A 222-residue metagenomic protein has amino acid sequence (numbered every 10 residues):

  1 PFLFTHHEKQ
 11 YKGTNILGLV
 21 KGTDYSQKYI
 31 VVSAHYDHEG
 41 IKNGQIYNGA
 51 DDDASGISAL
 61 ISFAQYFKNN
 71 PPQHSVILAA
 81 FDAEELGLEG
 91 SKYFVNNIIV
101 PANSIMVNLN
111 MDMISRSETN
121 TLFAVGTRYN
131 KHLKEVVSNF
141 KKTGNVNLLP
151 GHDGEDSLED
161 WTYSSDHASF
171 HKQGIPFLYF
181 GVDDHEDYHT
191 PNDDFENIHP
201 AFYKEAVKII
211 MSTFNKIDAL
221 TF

Functional and structural regions predicted by a protein language model:
P1-N48, S62-Q65, N69, Q73: Soluble metallo-hydrolase cores and metallopeptidase-like ectodomains found primarily in the secretory/periplasmic
L3-H7, G44-D53, A80, T119-T127 (+2 more regions): Second-shell loop/turn segments in exported
H6-Y11, T23-Y25, Y36-G40, A83-G87 (+5 more regions): Solvent-exposed loop/turn segments at secondary-structure junctions within structured extracellular/periplasmic domains
I30-S33, Q73-D82, V107-L109: Beta-strand segments within the central parallel beta-sheet cores of soluble alpha/beta enzyme folds
A50-S58, N70, E85-E89, T127-K131 (+2 more regions): Soluble non-cytosolic domains of exported or imported proteins
Q65, E186-F222: His/Asp/Glu-rich mid-to-C-terminal helical/loop segments that flank catalytic regions of hydrolases
Q65-P72, N96-V100, S138, K142-N145 (+2 more regions): Sec-exported extracytoplasmic/periplasmic mature domains
F81-D183: Metal-dependent peptidase/peptidase-like ectodomains
